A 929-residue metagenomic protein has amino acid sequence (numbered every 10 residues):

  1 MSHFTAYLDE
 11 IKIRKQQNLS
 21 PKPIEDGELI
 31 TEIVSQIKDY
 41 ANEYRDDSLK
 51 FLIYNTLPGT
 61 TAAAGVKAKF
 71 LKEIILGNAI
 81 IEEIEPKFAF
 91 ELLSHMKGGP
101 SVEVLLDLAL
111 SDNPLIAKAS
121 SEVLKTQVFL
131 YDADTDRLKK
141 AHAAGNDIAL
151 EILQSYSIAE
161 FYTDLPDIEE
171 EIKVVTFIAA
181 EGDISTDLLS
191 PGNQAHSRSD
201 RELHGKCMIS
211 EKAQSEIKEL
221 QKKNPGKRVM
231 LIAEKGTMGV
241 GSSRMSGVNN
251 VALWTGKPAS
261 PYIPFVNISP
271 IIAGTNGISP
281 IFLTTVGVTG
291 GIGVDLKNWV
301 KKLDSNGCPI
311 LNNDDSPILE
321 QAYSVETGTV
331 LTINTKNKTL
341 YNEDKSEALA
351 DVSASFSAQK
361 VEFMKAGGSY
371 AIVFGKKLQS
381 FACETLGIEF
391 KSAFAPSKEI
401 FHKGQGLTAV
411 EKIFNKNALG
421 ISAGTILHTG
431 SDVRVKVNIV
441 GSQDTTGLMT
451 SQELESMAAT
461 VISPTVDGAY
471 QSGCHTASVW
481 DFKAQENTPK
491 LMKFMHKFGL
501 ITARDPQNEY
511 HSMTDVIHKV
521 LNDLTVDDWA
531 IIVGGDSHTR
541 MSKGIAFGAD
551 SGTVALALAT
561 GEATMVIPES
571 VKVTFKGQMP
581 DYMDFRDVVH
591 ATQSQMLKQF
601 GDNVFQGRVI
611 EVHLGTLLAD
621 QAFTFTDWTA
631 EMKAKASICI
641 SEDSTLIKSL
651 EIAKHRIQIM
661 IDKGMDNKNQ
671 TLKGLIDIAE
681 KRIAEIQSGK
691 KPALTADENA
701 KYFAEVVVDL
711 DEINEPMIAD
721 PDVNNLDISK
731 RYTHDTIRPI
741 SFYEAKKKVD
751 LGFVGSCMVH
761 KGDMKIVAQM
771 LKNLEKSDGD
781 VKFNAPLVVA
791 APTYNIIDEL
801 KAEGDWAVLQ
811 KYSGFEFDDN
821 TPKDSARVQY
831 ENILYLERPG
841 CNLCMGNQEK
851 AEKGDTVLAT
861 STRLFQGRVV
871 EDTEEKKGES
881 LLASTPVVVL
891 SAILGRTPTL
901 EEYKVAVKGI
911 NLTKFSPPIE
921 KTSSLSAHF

Functional and structural regions predicted by a protein language model:
M1-K12, K391-I400: Generic start-of-chain signal for non-secretory N-termini
H3-Q36, K360-M364, S369-V373: Amphipathic alpha-helical packing elements
A6, E28, I84-F88, P100 (+1 more regions): Alpha-helix N-cap/N′ positions at the starts of helices
Q17-P23, D46-A62, L76, E83-G98 (+3 more regions): Structural detector for internal amphipathic alpha-helices that build alpha-solenoid repeat scaffolds
G27-V34, P58-G77, G98-L110, F129-A141: Amphipathic alpha-helical scaffolding segments comprising HEAT/armadillo-like alpha-solenoid repeats
S35-R45: Short, contiguous, helix-prone interaction/anchoring segments in small proteins
H95, S101, D107-L110, I116-F929: Fe-S-dependent hydro-lyases/dehydratases of central metabolism
